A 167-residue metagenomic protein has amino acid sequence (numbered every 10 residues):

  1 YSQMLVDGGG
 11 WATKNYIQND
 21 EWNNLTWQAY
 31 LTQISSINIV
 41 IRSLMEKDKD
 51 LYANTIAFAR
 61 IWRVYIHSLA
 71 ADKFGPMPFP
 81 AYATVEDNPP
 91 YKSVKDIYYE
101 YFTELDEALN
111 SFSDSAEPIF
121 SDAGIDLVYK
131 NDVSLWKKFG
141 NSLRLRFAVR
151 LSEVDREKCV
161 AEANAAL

Functional and structural regions predicted by a protein language model:
S2-L167: Structured, solvent-exposed acidic/aromatic patches
